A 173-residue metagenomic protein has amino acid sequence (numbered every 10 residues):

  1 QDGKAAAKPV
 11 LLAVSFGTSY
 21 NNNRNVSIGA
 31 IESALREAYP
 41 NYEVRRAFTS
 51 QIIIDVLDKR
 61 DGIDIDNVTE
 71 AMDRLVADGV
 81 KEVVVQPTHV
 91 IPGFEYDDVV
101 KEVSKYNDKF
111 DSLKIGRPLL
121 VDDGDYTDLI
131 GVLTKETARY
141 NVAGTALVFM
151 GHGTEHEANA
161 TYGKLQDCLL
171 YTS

Functional and structural regions predicted by a protein language model:
Q1-V10: N-terminal low-complexity, Pro/Thr/Ser-rich intrinsically disordered segments that act as propeptides or flexible
L11-S15, V83-T88, A146-M150: Short, structured motif recognition centered on aromatic/hydrophobic residues
I28-R36: Short catalytic helix/loop segments, enriched in acidic residues and glycine and frequently bearing histidine
N41-Q51: A short beta-strand-loop structural module common to alpha/beta enzyme folds
D61-R74: Glycine-rich, highly charged phosphate/nucleotide-binding loops
M72-G124, I130, T134, E155: Hydrophobic, ordered structural segments
E136-Q166: Surface-exposed interaction/gating patches
Y171-T172: Conserved small/polar residues in nucleotide/adenosyl-binding loops
